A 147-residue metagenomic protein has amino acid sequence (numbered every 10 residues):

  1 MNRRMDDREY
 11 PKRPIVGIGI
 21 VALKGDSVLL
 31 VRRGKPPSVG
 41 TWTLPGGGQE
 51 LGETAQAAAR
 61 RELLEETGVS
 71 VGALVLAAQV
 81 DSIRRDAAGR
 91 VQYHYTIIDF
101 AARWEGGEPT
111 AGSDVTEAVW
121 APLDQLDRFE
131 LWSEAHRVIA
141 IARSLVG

Functional and structural regions predicted by a protein language model:
N2-V28, Q79, A101: Conserved N-terminal beta-strand and adjoining loop/helix that marks the start of the Nudix/MutT-like hydrolase domain
Y10-P14, T41, R90-T96, V115: A generic structural micro-feature
V16, G68-G106: Active-site segment of metal-dependent pyrophosphate-handling enzymes, primarily the Nudix hydrolase catalytic core
L23-V28, P36-S38, E50-L51, D81-R84 (+1 more regions): Short, charged/polar surface micro-motifs in flexible loops or helix N-caps
S27-V69: Conserved Nudix-box catalytic region and its N-terminal flanking loop in Nudix hydrolases and closely related
V31-R33, Q79, G112: Residue-level detector of high-confidence beta-strand sites
D99-A101, T110-A142: NUDIX/MutT-family hydrolases
